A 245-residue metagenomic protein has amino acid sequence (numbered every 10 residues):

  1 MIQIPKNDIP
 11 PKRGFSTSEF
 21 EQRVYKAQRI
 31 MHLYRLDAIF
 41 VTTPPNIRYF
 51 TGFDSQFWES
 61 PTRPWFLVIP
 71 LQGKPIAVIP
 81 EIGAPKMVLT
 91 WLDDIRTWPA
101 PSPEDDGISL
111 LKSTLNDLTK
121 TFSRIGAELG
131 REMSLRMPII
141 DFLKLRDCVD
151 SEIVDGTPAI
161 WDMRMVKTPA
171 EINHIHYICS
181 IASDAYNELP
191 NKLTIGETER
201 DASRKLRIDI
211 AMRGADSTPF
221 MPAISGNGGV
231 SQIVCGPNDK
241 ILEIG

Functional and structural regions predicted by a protein language model:
M1-I181, D239: A composition/biophysics-driven feature that prefers long, compositionally simple stretches
I47-E59, D155-V166, E197-G245: Short catalytic-site patches enriched in acidic/histidine residues that coordinate or position cofactors/metals
C179-L189, E199: Active-site pocket-lining segments that scaffold enzyme catalytic pockets across diverse folds
